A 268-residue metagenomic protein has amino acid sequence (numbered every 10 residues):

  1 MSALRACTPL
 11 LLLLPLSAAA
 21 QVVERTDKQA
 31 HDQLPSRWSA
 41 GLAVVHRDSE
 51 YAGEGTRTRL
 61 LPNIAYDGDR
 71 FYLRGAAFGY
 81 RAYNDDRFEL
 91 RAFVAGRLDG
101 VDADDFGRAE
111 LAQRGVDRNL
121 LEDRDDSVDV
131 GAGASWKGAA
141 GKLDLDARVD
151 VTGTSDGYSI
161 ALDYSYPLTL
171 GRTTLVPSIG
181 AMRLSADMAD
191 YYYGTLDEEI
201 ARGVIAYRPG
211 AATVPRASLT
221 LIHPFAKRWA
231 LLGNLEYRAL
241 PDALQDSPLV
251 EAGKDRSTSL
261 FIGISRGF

Functional and structural regions predicted by a protein language model:
M1-R37, G53, S247: Cleavable N-terminal export/targeting peptides
A20-S39, V44, G55, L61-R70 (+2 more regions): N-terminal periplasmic/intermembrane-space "pro-region" immediately following the signal or transit peptide
A30, A76-S165, T169-V176, A186-P209 (+2 more regions): Outer-membrane pore/translocation modules
P35, H46, R57, D125-S127 (+3 more regions): Membrane-spanning beta-strands of outer-membrane beta-barrel proteins
R37-G41, Y72-R74, E89-F93, K142-D146 (+3 more regions): Residue-level detector of the transmembrane beta-barrel scaffold of outer-membrane proteins
L42-H46, P62-G68, A77-A82, A132-W136 (+6 more regions): Residues on the lipid-exposed face of transmembrane beta-strands in outer-membrane beta-barrel proteins
D48-E54: Flexible, membrane-facing loop/turn or short amphipathic-helix motifs that contact lipid bilayers or gate lipid-binding
P224-F268: Predominantly the C-terminal beta-signal and adjacent terminal strand-loop region of outer-membrane beta-barrel
